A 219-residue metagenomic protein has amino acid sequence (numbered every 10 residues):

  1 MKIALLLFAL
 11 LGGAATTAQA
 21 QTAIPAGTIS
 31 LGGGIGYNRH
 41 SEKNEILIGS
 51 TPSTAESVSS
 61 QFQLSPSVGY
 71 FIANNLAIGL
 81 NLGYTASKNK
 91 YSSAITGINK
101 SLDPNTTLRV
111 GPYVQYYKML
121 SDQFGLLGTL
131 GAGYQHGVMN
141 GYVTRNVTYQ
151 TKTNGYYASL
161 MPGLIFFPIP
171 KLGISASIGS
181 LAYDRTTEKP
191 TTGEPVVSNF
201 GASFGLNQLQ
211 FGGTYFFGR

Functional and structural regions predicted by a protein language model:
M1-G27, R219: Cleavable N-terminal export/targeting peptides
I29, I35-S41, F62-R145, Y149-A158 (+2 more regions): Gram-negative (and chloroplast) outer-membrane scaffold detector with strong preference for beta-barrel transmembrane
S41, A182-E188: Short active-site-adjacent structural elements
N44-I46: Glycine-rich N-terminal loop/short-helix segment of MobA-like nucleotidyltransferase
S50-T54, A94-K100, T144-T148, K189-N199: Solvent-exposed loop segments that connect transmembrane elements
P52-E56, L64-S65: Transmembrane beta-barrel domains of Gram-negative outer membranes and organellar outer membranes
S177-G179: Internal, hydrophobic beta-strand segments that form the core of beta-sheet-rich folds
